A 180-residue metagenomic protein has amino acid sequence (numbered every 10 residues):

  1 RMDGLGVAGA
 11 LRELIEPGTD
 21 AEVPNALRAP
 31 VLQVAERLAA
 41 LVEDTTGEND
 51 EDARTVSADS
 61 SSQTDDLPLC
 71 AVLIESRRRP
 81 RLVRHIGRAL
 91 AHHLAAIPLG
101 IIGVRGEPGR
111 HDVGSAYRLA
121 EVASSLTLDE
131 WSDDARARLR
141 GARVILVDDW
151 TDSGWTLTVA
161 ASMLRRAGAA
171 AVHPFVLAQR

Functional and structural regions predicted by a protein language model:
R1-P68, P80, R84, R88 (+2 more regions): Active-site-facing substrate-recognition patch
Q63-S76, I145: Short glycine-rich phosphate-binding loop at a beta-alpha junction
C70-V72, R118, V172: Residue-level signal for inorganic ion chemistry
R88-I97: Short helix-loop-beta junction
I97-P98, R143, A170-H173: Residues at the starts of beta-strands that form the adenosine-phosphate
D134-V147, T151: Mobile, glycine- and charge-enriched loop segments and immediately flanking short secondary-structure elements within
D148-A160: Acidic, divalent-metal-coordinating active-site segment for phosphoryl/phosphodiester hydrolysis, typified by short
T158-R180: PRPP-dependent phosphoribosyltransferase catalytic core
